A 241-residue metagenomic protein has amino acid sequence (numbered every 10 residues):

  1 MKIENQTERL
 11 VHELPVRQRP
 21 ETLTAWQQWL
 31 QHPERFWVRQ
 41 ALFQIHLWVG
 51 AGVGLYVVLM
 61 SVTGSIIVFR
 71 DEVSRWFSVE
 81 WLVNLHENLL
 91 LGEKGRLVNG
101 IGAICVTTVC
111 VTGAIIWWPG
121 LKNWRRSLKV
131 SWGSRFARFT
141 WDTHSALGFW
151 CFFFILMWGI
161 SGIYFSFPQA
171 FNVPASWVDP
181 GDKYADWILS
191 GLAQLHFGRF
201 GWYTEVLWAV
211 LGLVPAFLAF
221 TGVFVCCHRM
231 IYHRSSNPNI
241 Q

Functional and structural regions predicted by a protein language model:
M1-Q241: Conserved histidines in hydrophobic membrane contexts and catalytic metal-binding motifs
